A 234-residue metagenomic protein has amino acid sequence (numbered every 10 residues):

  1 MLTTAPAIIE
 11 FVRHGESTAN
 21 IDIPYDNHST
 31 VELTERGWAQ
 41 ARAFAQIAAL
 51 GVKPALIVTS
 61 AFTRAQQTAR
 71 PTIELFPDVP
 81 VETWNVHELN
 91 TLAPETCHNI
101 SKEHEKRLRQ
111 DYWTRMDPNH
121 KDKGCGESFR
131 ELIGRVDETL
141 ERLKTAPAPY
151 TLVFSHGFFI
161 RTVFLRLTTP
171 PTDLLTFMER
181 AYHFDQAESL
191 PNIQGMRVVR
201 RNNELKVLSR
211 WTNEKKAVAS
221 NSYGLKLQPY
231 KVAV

Functional and structural regions predicted by a protein language model:
M1-A7, D78, L89-E103, L165-V234: Acidic, low-complexity terminal tails and accessory targeting/binding regions of phosphate-metabolizing enzymes
L2-V79: Active-site-proximal alpha-helix that buttresses catalytic centers in soluble enzyme cores
I9, P149-G157: Generic beta-sheet signal
S17, F159-I160: Short active-site segment of divalent metal-dependent hydrolases/proteases that encodes the spacing between
V31, I73-E138, E188, W211 (+1 more regions): Phosphate-handling substructures
L50-K53, L143-P149: Glycine-rich phosphate-binding loop signature in dinucleotide/nucleotide-binding domains
T59-S60, G134, F154-S155: Short beta-strand scaffold positions
P71, T162-R166: Active-site signature of alpha/beta-hydrolase-fold catalytic machinery across serine- and Asp/Cys-nucleophile hydrolases
